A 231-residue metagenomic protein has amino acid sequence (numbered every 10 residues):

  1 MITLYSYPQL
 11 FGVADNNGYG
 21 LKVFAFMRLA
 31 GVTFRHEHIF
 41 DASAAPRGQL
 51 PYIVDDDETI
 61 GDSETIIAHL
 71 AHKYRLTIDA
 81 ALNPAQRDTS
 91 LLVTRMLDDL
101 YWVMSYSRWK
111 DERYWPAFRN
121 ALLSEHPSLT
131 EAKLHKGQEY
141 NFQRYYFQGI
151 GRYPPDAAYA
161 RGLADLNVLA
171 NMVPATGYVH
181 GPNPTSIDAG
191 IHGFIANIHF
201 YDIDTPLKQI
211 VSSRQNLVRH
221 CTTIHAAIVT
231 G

Functional and structural regions predicted by a protein language model:
M1-E131, H199: GST-like domain detector, emphasizing the conserved glutathione-binding G-site in the N-terminal thioredoxin-like
I67, A71, L91-T94, L163-L166 (+3 more regions): Non-transmembrane alpha-helical segments in soluble domains of secreted/periplasmic/extracellular proteins
K73, Y201-D202, A227, G231: A short secondary-structure junction motif
W102-R219: GST-like fold's C-terminal all-alpha helical module
R214-G231: C-terminal active-site "lid" helix and adjoining low-complexity regulatory extension at the edge of ATP-using catalytic
